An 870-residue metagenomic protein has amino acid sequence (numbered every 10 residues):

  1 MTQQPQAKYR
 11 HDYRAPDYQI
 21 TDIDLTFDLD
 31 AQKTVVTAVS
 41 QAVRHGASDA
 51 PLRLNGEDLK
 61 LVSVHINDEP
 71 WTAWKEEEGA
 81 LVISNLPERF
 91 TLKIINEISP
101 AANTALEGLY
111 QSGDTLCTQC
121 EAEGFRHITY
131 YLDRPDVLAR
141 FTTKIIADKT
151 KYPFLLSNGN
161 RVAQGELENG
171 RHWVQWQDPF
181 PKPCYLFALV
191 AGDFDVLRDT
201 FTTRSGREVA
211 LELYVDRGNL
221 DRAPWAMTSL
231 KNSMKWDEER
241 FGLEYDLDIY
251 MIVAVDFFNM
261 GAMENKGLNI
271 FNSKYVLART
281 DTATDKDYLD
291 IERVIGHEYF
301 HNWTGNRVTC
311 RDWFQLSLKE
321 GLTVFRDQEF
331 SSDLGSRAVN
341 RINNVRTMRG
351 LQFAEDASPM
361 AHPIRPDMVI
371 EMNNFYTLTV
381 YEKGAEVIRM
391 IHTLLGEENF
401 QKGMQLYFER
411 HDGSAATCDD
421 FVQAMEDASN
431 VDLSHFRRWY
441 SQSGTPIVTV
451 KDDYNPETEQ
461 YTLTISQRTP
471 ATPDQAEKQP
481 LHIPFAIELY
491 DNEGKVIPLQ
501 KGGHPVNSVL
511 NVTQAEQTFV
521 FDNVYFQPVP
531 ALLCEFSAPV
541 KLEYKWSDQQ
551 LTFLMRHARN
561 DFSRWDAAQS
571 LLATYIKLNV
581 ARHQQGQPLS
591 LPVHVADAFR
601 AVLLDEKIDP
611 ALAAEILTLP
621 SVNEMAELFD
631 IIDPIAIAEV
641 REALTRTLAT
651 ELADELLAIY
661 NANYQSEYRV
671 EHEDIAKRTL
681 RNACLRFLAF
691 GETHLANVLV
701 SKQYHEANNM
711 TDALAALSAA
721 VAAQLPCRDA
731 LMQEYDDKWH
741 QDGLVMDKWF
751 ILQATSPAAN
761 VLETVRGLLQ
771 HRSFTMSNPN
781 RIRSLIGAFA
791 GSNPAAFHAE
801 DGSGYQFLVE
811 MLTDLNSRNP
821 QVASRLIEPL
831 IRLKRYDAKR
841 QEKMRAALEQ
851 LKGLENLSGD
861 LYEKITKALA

Functional and structural regions predicted by a protein language model:
M1-V35, Y110-Q119, R126, Y131 (+2 more regions): N-terminal, polar/Ser/Thr-rich
V36-A42, G56, E88-N103, F141-K149 (+3 more regions): Short, hydrophobic/aromatic-enriched beta-strand segments in well-ordered soluble domains
V39-L59, Y130-D133, A139-D148, D419 (+2 more regions): Surface-exposed beta-strand/loop patches in extracellular or lumenal glycoproteins
H45-S112, E168-G170, V174, V512-P528: A surface-exposed beta-strand-loop module
K60-N67, D432-H435, T445-L532, K577 (+3 more regions): Beta-strand-rich binding/interaction modules
L61, E69, W176, R204-T458 (+1 more regions): Hydrophobic alpha-helical and helix-loop surface patches within well-folded domains that function as non-catalytic
I95-R198, D561-R564: Extended, low-hydrophobicity, Ser/Thr/Pro/Gly-biased non-transmembrane segments
G350, T377, D522-A870: Long, ordered, helix-rich scaffold segments
